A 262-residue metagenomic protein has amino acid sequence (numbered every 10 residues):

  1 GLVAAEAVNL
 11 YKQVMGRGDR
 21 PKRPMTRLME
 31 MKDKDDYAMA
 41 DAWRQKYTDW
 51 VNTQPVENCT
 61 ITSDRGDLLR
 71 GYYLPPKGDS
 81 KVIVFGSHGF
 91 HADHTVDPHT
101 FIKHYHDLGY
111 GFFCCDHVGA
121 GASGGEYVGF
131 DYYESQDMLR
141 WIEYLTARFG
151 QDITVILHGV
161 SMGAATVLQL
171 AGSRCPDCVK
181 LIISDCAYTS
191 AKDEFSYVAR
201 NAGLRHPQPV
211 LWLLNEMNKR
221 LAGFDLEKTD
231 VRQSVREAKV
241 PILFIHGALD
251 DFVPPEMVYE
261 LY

Functional and structural regions predicted by a protein language model:
G1-T62: An N-terminal hydrophobic leader/cap segment in hydrolases
K81-G89: Short beta-strand element of the alpha/beta-hydrolase
F90-H104, H117: The serine-hydrolase catalytic nucleophile loop
H94, V118-I153: Catalytic nucleophile-loop/oxyanion-hole region of alpha/beta-hydrolase and closely related hydrolase-like folds
Y105-G124: Conserved alpha/beta-hydrolase
Q169-D225, Q233: Hydrolase active-site cap/lid region
E237-K239, F244-H246, D250: Short beta-strand/loop motif that positions the catalytic acidic residue of the alpha/beta-hydrolase fold
D251-M257: Conserved alpha/beta-hydrolase "acid-adjacent" motif
